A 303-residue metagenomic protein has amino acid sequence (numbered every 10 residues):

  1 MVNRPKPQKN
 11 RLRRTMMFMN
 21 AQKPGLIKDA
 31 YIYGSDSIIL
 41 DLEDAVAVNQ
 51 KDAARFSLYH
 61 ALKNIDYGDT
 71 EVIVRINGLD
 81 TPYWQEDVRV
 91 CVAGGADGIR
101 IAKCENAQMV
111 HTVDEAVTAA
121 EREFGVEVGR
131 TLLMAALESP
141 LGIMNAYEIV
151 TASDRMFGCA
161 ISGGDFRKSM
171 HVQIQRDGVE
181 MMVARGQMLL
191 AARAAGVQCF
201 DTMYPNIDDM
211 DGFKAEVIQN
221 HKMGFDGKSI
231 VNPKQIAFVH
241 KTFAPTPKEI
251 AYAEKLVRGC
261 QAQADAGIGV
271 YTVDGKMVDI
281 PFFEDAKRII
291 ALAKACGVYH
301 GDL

Functional and structural regions predicted by a protein language model:
M1-L303: Expand to "…catalyze enediolate/carbanion chemistry for C-C bond making/breaking, isomerization, decarboxylation
